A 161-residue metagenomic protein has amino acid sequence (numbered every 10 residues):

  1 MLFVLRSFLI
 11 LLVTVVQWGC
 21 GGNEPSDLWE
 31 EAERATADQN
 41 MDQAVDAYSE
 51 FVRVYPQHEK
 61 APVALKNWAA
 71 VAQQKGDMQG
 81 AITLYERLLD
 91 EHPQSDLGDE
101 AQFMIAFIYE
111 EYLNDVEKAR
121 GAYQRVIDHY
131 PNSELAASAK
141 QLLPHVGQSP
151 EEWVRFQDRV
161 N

Functional and structural regions predicted by a protein language model:
L2-V4, V16-N161: Acidic, polar-rich low-complexity tracts and alpha-helical solenoid repeat scaffolds
S7-T14: Sec-dependent N-terminal signal peptides
